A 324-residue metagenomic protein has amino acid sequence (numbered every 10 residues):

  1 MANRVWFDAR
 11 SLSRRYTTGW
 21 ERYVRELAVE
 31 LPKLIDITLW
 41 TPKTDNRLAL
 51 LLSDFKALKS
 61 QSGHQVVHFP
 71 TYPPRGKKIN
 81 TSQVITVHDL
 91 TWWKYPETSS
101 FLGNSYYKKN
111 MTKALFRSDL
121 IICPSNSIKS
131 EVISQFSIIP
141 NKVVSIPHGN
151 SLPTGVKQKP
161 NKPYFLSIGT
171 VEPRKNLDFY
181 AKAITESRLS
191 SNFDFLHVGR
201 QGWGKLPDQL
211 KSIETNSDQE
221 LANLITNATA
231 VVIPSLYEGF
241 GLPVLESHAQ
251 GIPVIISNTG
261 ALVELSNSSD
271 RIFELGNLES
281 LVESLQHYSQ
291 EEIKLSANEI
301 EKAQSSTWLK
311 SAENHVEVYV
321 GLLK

Functional and structural regions predicted by a protein language model:
M1-K324: Carbohydrate transferase catalytic cores enriched for Leloir-type hexosyltransferases
